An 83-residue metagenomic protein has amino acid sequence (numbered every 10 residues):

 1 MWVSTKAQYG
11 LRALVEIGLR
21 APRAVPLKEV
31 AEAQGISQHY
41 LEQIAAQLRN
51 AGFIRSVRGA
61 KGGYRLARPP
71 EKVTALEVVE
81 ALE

Functional and structural regions predicted by a protein language model:
M1-A13: Short alpha-helical segments that sit at the start of domains
G18-P22, R68-P69: Short helix-capping/hinge SLiMs at alpha-helix to coil transitions
K28-I36: A short alpha-helical element within helix-turn-helix/winged-helix DNA-binding domains across DNA-binding proteins
E32, R49-N50: Alpha-helical residues within the helix-turn-helix
H39: Key DNA-contact positions within bacterial/archaeal DNA-binding proteins
F53-A67: Beta-hairpin "wing" of winged helix-turn-helix
P70-E83: Conserved segment of winged-helix/HTH DNA-binding domains
